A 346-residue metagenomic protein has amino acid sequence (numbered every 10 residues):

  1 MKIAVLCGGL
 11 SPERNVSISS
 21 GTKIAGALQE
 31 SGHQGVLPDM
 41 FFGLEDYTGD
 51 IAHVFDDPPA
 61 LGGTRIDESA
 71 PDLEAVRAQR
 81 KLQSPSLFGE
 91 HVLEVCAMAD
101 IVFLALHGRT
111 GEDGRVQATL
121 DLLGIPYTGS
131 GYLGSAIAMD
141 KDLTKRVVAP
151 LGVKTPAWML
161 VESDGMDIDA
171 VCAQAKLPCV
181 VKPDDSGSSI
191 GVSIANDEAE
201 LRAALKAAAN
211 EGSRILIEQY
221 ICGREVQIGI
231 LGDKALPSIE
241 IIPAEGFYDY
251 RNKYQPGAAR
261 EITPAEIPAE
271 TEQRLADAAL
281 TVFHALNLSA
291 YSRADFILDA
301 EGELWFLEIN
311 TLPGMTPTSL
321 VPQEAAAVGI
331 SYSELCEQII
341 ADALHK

Functional and structural regions predicted by a protein language model:
M1-C7, S11, S19, G89-C96 (+3 more regions): Active-site nucleotide/adenylate-binding loops and adjacent lid/helix of ATP-dependent enzymes
M1-L133, I137-M139, L143, P150 (+1 more regions): ATP-binding N-terminal substructure of ATP-dependent carboxylate-amine bond-forming enzymes
G35, P126-Y127, T155, C179 (+1 more regions): Hydrophobic beta-strand scaffold residues
G108, A244, N310-E324: Glycine-rich phosphate/pyrophosphate-binding beta-alpha loops
S193-D277, L298-W305: Phosphate-binding site of ATP-dependent enzymes
Q219, I228-I230, F283-M315, A325: Conserved metal-phosphate-binding beta-hairpin within the catalytic cores of diverse ATP-dependent phosphoryl-transfer
E240-S292, Q323-K346: Active-site "cap" helix and flanking loop/linker of ATP-utilizing ligase/carboxylase catalytic domains
